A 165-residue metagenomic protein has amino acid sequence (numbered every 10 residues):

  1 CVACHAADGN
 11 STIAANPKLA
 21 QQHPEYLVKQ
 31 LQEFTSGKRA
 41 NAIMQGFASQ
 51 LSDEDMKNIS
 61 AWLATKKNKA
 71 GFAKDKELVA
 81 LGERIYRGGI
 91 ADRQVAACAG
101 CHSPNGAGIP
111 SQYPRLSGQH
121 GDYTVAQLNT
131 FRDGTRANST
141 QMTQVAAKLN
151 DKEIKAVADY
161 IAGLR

Functional and structural regions predicted by a protein language model:
C1-A7, I59, V95-P104, V157: The canonical Cys-X-X-Cys-His
C1-G37: The feature marks the first
V2, A20-P24, V28-K29, R87-A99 (+2 more regions): Sequence context surrounding c-type heme c attachment/ligation sites in exported
A3-A6, A14, M44, R84-G89: Sequence context of c-type cytochrome heme-c attachment sites
T12-K18, F34-D75, P110-R115, D133-R165: Axial heme c-ligation environment in periplasmic c-type cytochrome domains
A73-D92, A97-A107: Extended amphipathic alpha-helical interaction segments
